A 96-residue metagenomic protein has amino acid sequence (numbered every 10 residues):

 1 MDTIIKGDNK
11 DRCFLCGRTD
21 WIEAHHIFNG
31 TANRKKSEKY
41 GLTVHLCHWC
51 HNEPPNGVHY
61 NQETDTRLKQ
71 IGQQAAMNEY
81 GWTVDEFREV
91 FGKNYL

Functional and structural regions predicted by a protein language model:
M1-R12, K35-G41: Short, charged surface segments at domain edges that flank catalytic/cofactor-binding sites
C13-C16, C47: Short cysteine-rich clusters marking metal-coordination/redox-active sites
R18-E23, N52-P55: Short functional micro-motifs and their immediate structural scaffolds
D20-E23, L42-L46, G72: Amphipathic alpha-helical interface surfaces
W21-K35: Short recognition patches in nucleic-acid-associated and regulatory proteins
T43-L68: Short Cys/His-centered divalent metal-binding micro-motifs
Q70-L96: Short flanking/linker segments adjacent to small metal-binding domains or redox-active Cys/His motifs
